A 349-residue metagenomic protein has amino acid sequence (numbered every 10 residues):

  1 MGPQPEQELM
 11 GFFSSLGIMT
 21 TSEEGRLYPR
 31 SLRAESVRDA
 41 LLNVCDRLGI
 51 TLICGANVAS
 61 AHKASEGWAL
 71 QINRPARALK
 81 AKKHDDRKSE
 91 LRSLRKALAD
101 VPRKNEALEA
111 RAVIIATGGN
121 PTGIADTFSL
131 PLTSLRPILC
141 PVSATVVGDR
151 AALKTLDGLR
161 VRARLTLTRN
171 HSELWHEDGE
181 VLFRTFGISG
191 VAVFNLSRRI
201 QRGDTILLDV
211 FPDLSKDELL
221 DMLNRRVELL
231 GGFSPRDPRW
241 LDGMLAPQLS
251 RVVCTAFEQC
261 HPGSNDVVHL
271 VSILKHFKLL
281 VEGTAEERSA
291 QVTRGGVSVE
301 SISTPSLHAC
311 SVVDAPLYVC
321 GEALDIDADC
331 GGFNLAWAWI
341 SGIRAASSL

Functional and structural regions predicted by a protein language model:
M1-R26, R30-T51: N-terminal Rossmann-like dinucleotide/flavin-binding domain of flavoprotein oxidoreductases that bind FAD/FMN
G2, E8-G25, S93-K96, A112-A116 (+4 more regions): Residue-level recognition of phosphate/Mg2+-coordinating polar/acidic sites in nucleotide-handling active sites
E24, G321-L324: Short, histidine-centered active-site or binding-site loop motifs used for metal coordination, general acid-base
E35-S36, A40-A246: Predominantly flavin-linked oxidoreductase catalytic cores and closely associated redox partners
A110, C320-G321: Thr-Gly-centered strand-to-loop micro-motif
G119, L317, A323: Active-site metal-binding loops of divalent metal-dependent hydrolases
I124-F128, A336-L349: An active-site-proximal "capping" alpha-helix that borders the catalytic cofactor pocket
